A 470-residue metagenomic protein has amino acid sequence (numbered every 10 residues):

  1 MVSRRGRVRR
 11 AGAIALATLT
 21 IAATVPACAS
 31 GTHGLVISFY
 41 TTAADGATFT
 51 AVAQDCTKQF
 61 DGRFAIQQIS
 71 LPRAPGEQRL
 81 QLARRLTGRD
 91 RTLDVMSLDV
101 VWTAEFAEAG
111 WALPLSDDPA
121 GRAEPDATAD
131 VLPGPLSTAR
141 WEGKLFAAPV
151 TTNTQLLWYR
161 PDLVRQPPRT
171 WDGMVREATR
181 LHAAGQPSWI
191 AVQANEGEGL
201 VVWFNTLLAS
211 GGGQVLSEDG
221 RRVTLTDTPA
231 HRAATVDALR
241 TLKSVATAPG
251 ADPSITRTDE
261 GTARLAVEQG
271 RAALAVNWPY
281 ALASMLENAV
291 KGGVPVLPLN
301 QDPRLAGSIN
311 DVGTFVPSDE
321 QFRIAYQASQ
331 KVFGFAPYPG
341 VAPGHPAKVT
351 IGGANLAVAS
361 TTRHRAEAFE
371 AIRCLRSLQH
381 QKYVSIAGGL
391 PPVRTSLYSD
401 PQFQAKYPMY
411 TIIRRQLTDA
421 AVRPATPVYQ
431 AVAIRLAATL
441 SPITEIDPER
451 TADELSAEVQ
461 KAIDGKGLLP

Functional and structural regions predicted by a protein language model:
D61-V131, A266, A273-L274, G292-V296: Extracytoplasmic "Venus flytrap"/periplasmic binding protein-like
A83-R85, T92-D94, E124-D162, G173 (+2 more regions): A structural signal for short loop-to-beta-strand junctions that line the ligand-binding cleft of periplasmic/secreted
V100-T154, Q166, D172-V175, F322-A336: Hinge/lid segment of periplasmic solute-binding proteins
D117-D130, A194, E198, G213-D237 (+6 more regions): Short, solvent-exposed loop/beta-turn-alpha elements that line the ligand-binding surface or hinge of extracytoplasmic
W141-V150, Q155, V175-D227, H231-D237 (+1 more regions): Extracytoplasmic/periplasmic solute-binding protein
E177-A178, R221-T256, Y280, Y338: Glycine-centered hinge/linker elements that transmit conformational signals in sensory and ligand-binding systems
Y280-A283, G292-G293, L297-R323, A342 (+2 more regions): Mature extracytoplasmic/periplasmic domains
T395, R415-P470: Conserved C-terminal helix/tail region of periplasmic/extracytoplasmic solute-binding proteins
